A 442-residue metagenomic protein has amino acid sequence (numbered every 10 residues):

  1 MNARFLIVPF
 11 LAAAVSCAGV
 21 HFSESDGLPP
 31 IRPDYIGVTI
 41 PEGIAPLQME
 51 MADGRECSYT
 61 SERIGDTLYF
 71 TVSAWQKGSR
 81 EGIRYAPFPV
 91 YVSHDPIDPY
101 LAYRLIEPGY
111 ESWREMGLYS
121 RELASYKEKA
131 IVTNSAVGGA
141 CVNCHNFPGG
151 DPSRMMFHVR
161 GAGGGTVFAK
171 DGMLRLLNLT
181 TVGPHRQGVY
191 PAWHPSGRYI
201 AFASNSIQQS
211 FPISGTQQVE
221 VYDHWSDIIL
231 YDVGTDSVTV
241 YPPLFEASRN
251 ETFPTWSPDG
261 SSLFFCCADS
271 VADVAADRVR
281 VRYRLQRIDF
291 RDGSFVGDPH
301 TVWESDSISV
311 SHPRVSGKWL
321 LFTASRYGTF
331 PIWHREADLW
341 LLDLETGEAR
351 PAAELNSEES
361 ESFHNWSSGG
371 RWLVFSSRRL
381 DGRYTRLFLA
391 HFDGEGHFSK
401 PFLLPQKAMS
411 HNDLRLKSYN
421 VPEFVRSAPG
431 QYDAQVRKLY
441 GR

Functional and structural regions predicted by a protein language model:
M1-L6: Bacterial N-terminal signal peptides that target proteins for export
I7-S16: Bacterial N-terminal signal peptides
C17-R442: Sequence signature of WD/YWTD-type beta-propeller architectures
